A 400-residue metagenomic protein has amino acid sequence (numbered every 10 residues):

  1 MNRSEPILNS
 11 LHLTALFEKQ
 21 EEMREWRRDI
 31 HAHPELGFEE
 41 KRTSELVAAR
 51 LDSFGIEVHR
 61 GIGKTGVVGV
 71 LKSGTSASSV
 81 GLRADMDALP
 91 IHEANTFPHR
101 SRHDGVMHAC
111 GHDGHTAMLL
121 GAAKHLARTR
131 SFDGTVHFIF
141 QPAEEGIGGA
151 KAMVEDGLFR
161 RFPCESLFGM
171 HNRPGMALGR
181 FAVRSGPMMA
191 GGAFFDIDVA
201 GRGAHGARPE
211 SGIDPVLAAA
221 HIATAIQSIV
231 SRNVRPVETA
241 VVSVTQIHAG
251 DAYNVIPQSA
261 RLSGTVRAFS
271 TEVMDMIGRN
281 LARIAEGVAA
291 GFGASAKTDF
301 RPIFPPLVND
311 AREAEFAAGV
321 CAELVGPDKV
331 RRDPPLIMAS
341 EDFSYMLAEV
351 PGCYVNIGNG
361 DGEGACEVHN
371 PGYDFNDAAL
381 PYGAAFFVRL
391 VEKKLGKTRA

Functional and structural regions predicted by a protein language model:
N2-E5, L217-A400: Metal-dependent amide/peptide-bond hydrolase catalytic core, centered on the "pita-bread" metallohydrolase fold
N2-H108, D113, A117-F132: Acidic/His- and Gly-rich active-site-bordering loop/insert found across diverse amide/peptide-bond hydrolases
I30, G69, L82, H112 (+8 more regions): Divalent metal-coordination and catalytic microenvironments
E35, D85-D87, A143, R173 (+4 more regions): Active-site beta-loop-alpha junctions enriched in small/polar residues
H59, H137-I139, K297: A structural signal for isolated positions on well-ordered beta-strands in alpha/beta enzyme cores
V67-V68, L89-M107, D113-G114, L126-P257 (+2 more regions): Histidine/acidic-residue-rich, glycine-tolerant segments that coordinate divalent metal ions
G81-R83, H92, F195, Y354-N359: Non-cysteine beta-strand/loop elements that form the S-adenosyl-L-methionine
